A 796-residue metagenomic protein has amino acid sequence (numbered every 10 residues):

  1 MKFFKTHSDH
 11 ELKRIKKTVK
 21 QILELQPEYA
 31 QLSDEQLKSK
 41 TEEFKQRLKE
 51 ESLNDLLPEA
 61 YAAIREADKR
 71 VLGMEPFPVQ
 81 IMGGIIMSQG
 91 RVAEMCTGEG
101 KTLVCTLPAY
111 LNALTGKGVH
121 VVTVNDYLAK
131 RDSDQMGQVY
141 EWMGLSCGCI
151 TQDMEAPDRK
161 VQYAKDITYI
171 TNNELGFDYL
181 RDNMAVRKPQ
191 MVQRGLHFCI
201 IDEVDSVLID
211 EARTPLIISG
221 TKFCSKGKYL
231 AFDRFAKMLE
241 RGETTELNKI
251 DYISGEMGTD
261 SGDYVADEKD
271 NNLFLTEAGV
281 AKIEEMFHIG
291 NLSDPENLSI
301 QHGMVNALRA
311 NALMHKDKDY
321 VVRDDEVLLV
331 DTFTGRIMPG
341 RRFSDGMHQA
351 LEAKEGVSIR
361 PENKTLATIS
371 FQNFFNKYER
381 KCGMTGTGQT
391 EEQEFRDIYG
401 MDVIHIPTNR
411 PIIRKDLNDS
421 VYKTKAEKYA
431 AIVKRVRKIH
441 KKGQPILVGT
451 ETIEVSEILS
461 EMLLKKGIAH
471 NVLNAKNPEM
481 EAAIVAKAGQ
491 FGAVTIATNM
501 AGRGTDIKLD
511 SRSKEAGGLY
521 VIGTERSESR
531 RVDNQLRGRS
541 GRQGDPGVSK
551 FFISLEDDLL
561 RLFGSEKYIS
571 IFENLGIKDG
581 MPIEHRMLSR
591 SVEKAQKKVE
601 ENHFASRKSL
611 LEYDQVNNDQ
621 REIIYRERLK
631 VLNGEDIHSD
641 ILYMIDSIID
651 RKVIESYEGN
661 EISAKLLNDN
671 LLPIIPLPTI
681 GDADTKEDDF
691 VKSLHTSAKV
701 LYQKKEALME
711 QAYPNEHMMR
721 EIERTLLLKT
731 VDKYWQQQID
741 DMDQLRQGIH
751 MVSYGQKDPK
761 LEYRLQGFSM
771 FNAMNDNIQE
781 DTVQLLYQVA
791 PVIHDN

Functional and structural regions predicted by a protein language model:
M1-G576, Y625-R626, Y643, S647: Conserved P-loop NTPase motor core
V321-L328, T334-R341, Q543-G544, E556-L559 (+1 more regions): Extended, charged helical/alpha-beta scaffold domains that provide interaction surfaces
